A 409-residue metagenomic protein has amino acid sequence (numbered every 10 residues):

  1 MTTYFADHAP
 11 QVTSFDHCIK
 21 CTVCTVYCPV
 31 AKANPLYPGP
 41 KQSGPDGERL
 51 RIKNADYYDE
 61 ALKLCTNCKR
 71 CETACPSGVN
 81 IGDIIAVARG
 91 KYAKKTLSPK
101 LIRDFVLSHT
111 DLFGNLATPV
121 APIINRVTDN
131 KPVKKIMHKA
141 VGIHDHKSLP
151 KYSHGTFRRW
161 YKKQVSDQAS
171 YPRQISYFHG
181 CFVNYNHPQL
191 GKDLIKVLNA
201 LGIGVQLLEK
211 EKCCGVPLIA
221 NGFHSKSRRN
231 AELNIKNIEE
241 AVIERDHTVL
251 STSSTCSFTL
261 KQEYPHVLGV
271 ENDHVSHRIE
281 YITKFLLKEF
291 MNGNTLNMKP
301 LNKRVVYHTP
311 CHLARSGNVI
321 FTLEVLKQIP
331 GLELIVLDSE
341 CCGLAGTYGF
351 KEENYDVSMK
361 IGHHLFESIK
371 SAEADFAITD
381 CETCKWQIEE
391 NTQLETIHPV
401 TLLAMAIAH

Functional and structural regions predicted by a protein language model:
M1, G44, Y57-Y58, T96 (+2 more regions): N-proximal short alpha-helices
M1-A9, L36-D56, G317-E324, M359: Short, charged low-complexity linear segments at domain edges
T3-F15, R51-L62, N199-G202, Q328-G331: Short, intrinsically disordered, charge-biased short linear motifs at domain edges
D7, I81-H409: Iron-sulfur cluster-binding electron-transfer modules in prokaryotic oxidoreductases
V12-C18, T22, D59-C65, K69 (+3 more regions): Processing junctions and N-termini across compartments
H17, V23-E48, A61-Y92, C381-T383 (+1 more regions): Iron-sulfur cluster-binding cysteine motifs and their immediate structural context in ferredoxin-like electron-transfer
I52-Y57, R70, F105-H109: A ubiquitous short alpha-helical element
